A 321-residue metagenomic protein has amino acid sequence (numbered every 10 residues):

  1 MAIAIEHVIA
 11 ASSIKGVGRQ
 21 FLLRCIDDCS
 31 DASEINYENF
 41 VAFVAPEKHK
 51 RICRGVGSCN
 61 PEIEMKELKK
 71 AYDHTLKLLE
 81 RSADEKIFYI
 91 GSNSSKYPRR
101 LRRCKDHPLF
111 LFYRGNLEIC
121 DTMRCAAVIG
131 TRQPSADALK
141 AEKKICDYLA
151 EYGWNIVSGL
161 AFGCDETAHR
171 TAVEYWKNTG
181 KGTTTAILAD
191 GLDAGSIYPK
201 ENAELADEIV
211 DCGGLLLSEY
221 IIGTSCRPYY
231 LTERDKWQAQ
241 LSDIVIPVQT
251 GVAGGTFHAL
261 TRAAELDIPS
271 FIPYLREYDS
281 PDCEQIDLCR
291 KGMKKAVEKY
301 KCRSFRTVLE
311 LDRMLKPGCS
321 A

Functional and structural regions predicted by a protein language model:
M1-I5, S92-A321: Glycine-biased, small-residue-rich flexible motifs in mid-sequence functional cores and linkers
M1-K140, G318-C319: Short, positively charged patches
